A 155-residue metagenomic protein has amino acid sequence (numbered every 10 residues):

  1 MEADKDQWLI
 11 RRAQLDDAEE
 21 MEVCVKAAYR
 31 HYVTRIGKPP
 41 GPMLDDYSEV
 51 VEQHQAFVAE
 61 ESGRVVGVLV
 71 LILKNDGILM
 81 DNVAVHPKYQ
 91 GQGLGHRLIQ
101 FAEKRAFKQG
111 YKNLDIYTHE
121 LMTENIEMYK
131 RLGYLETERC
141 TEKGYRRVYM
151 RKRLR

Functional and structural regions predicted by a protein language model:
M1-K5: Basic/polar N-terminal segments that are highly enriched at the extreme N-terminus, encompassing both cleavable
W8, R12-N82, H86-K88, I99-F101 (+3 more regions): Acetyl-CoA-dependent GNAT
I36-G37, Q92, D115: A generic secondary-structure micro-motif detector that highlights 1-2 residue hydrophobic/ambivalent hotspots embedded
F57, K112-L132, R139-R155: C-terminal "cap" of GNAT-fold acetyltransferases
R64, N82, H86-Q100, F107-Q109 (+2 more regions): Conserved glycine-rich acetyl-CoA-binding loop
